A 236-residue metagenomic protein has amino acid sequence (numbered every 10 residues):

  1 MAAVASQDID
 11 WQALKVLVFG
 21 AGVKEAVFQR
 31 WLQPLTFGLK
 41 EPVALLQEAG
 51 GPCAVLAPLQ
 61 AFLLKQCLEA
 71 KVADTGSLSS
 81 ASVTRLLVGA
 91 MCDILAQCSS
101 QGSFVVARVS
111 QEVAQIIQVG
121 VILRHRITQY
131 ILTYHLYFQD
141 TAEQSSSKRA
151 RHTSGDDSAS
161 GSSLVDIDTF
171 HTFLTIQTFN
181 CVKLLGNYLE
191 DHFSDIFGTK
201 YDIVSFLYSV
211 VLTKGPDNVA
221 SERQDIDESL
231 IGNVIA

Functional and structural regions predicted by a protein language model:
D8, F19-Q33, F37-L39, Q66-A236: Papain-like cysteine protease catalytic cores
T36, V43-L46, A54: Beta-strand cores of modular interaction/reader domains in eukaryotic scaffold and signaling proteins, especially PDZ
A44-A49, L78, S82: Short, solvent-exposed segments of well-ordered alpha helices
E48-A61: Active-site nucleophilic cysteine motif
